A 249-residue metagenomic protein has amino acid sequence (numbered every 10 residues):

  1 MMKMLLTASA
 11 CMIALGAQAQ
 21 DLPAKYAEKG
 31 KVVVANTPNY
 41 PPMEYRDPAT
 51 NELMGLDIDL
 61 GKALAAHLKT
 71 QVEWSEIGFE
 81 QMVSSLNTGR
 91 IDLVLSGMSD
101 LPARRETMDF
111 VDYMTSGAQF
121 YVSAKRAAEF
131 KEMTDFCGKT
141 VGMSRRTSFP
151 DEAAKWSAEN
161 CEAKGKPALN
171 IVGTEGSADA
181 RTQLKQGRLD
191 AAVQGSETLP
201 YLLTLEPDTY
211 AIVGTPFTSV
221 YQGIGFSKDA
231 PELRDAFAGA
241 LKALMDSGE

Functional and structural regions predicted by a protein language model:
K29-L56: Short glycine-rich His-centered loop
V33, K69-Q71, T88-S96, K139-T140 (+3 more regions): Alpha-to-beta junction loops
P38, T115-V122, T204-K242: Periplasmic-binding protein-like
R46-D47, K62-K69, F149-G173, L203-P207: Ligand-binding cleft/hinge of the Venus flytrap
I58, E73-S84, A128-E129, P167-T182 (+1 more regions): Short helix-initiation/N-cap motifs at beta->coil->alpha
D59-H67, R126, T134-D135, K139-T147 (+1 more regions): Extended ligand-binding regions for polar small-molecule ligands
K62, A66, Q71-D135: Acidic, polar ligand-binding/catalytic clefts
E80-S84, M98-E106, D151-W156, K185-S219: A ligand-binding cleft/hinge motif common to bilobed small-molecule-binding domains
